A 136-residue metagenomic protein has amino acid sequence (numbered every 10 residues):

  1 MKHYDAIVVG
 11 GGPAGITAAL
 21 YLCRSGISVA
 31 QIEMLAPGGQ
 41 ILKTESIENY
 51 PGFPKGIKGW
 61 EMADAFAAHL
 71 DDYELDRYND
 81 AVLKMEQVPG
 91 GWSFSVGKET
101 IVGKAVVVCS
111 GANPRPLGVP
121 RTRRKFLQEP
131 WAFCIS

Functional and structural regions predicted by a protein language model:
M1-V9, S25, R77-S136: FAD-binding core/adjacent interface of flavoenzyme oxidoreductases
I7-V9, C23-K43: Glycine-rich FAD pyrophosphate-binding loop
G10-A14: Glycine-rich Rossmann-fold phosphate-binding loop(s) that bind the pyrophosphate of adenine dinucleotide cofactors
G15, G38, G56, R115-P116: Flexible, glycine-rich phosphate/dinucleotide-binding loops and adjacent beta-alpha linkers at cofactor/substrate
A36, S46-E48, P114: Alpha/beta-hydrolase active-site loop signature
L42-T100: N-terminal Rossmann-like dinucleotide/flavin-binding domain of flavoprotein oxidoreductases that bind FAD/FMN
